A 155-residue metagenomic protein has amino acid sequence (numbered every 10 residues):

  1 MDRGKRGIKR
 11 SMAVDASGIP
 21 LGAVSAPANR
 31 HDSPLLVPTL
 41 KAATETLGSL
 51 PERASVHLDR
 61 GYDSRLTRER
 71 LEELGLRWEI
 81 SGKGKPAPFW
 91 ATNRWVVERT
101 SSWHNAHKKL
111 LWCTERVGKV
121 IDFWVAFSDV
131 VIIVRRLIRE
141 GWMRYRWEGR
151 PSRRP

Functional and structural regions predicted by a protein language model:
M1-E79, K83, S128, R135 (+1 more regions): Polybasic low-complexity intrinsically disordered regions
R65-E69, E73-L74, A87-F89, N93-P155: Basic, amphipathic alpha-helical segments enriched in Lys/Arg and hydrophobic/aromatic residues
